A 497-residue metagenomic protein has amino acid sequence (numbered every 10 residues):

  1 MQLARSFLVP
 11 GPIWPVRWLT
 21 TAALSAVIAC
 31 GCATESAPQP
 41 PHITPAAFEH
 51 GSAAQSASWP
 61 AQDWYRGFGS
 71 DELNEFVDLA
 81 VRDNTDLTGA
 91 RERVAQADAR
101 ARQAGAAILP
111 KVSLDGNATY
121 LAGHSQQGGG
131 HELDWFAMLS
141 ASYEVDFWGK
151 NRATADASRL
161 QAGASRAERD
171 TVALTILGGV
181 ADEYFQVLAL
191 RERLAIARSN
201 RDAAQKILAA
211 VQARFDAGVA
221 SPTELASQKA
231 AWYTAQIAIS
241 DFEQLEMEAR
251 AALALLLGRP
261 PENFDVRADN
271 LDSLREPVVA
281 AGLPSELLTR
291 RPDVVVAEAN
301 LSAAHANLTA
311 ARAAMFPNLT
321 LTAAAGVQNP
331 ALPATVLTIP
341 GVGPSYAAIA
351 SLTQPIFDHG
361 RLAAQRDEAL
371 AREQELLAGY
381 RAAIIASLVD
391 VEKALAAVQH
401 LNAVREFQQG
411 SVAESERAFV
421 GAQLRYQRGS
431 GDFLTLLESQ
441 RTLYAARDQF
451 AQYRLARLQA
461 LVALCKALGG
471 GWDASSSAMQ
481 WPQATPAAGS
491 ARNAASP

Functional and structural regions predicted by a protein language model:
Q2-L8, W14-R82, W135, R159 (+4 more regions): Terminal intrinsically disordered/low-complexity segments used for targeting and assembly
A33-V180, L319-A323, Q328, I349 (+1 more regions): Short flexible linkers and secondary-structure junctions
V77, F136-S140, Y184, K229 (+3 more regions): Membrane-embedded beta-strand positions in outer-membrane beta-barrel channels/transporters
T88-G89, G105-A106, V145-A173, T223 (+6 more regions): Sec/SRP-type N-terminal targeting helices
H124-Q127, A334-T338: Extracellular loop and loop/strand-boundary signature of outer-membrane beta-barrel proteins
N151, A167-L283, A397, L401 (+4 more regions): Periplasmic alpha-helical coiled-coil/stalk elements that build and connect Gram-negative outer-membrane
F215-V219, Y426-S430, A467-G471: A short glycine-centered flexible hinge/capping loop motif at secondary-structure junctions
